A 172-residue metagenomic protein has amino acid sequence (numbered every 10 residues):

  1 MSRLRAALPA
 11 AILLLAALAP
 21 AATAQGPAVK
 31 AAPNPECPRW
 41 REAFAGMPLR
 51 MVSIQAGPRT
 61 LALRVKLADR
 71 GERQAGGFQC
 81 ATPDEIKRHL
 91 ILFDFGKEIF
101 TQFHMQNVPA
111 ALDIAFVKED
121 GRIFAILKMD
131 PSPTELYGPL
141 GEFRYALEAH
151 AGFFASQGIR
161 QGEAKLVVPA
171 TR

Functional and structural regions predicted by a protein language model:
M1-A11: Bacterial N-terminal signal peptides that target proteins for export
P9-A19: Bacterial N-terminal signal peptides
Q25-R172: Compact, glycine-rich, soluble single-domain proteins
